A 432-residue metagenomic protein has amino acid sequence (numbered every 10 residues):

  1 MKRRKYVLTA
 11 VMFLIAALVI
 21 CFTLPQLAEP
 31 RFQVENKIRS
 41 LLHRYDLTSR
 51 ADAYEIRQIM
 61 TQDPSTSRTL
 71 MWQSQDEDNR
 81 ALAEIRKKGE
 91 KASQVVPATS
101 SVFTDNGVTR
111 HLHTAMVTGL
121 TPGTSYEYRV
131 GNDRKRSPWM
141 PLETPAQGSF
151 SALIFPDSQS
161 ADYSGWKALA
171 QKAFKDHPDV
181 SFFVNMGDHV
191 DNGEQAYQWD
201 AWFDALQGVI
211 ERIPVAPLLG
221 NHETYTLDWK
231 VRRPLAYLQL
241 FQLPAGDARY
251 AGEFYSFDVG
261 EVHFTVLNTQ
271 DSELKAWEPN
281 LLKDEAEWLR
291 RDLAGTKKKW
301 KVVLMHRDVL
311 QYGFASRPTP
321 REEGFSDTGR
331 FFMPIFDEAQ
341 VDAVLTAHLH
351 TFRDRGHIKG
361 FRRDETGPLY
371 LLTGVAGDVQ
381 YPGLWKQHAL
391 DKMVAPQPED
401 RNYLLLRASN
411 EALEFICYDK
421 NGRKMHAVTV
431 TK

Functional and structural regions predicted by a protein language model:
K2-I154, K175-D176, E399-D400, L405-K432: Acidic, histidine-bearing metal-coordination/catalytic regions of metal-dependent phosphoesterases
S65-T69, N79-L82, A92-S93, A161-S164 (+5 more regions): Short, solvent-exposed loop/turn elements at domain surfaces
D76, S158-A161, H189-N192, N221-Y225 (+6 more regions): Solvent-exposed loop/turn segments at secondary-structure junctions within structured extracellular/periplasmic domains
T114-V117, S125-P141, Q198-K297, P320-S326 (+3 more regions): Extended active-site neighborhood of metal-dependent phosphoesterases/phosphodiesterases
K135-M186, D191-N192: An acidic-aromatic substrate-binding cleft motif
I154-P156, F182-D188, P214-N221, V302-H306 (+2 more regions): Active-site neighborhood of phospho(di)ester-bond hydrolases with catalytic His/Asp-centered motifs
K167-L227, E338: Core catalytic region of metal-dependent phosphoesterases/phosphodiesterases, especially metallo-beta-lactamase-like
G187-V190, T296-F314: Short acidic, glycine-rich surface-loop motifs adjacent to enzyme active sites
